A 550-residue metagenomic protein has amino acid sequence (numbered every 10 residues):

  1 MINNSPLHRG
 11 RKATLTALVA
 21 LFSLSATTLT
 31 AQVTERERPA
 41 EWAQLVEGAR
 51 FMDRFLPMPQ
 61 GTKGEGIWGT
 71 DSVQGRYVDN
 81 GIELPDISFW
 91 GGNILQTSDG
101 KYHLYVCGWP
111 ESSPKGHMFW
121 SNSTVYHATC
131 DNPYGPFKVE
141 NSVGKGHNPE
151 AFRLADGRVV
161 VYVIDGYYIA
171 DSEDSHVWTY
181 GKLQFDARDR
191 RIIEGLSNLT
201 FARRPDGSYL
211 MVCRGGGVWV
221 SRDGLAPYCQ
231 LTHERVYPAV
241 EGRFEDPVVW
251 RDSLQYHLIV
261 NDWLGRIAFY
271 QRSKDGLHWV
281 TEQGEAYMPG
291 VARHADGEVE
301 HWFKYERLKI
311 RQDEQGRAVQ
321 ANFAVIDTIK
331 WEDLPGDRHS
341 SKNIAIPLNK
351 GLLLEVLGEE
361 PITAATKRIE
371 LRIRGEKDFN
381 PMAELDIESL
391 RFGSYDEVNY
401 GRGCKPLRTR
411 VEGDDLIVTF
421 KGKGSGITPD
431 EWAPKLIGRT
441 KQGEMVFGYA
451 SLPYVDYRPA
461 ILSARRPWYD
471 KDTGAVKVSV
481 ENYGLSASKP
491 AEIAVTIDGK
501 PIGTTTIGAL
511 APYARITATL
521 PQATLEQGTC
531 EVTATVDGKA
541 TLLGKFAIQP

Functional and structural regions predicted by a protein language model:
M1-Q32: Bacterial Sec-dependent N-terminal signal peptides
Q32-E355: Carbohydrate-active catalytic/glycan-binding domains of CAZyme proteins, especially the secreted or lumenal ectodomains
P361-T366, P467-T473: Short, solvent-exposed loop/linker segments at the N-terminal edge of repeated beta-sheet extracellular domains
R410-K421, P512-T519: Aromatic sugar-binding surface patches on proteins that engage polysaccharides or sugar-phosphate polymers
K423-D430, A523-G528: Surface-exposed, short loops/turns at beta-strand junctions within beta-sandwich domains
V480-L485: Asparagine-centered strand-capping/turn motif at beta-strand->loop junctions
K500-Q527: Intrinsically disordered, low-complexity Pro/Gly/Ser/Thr-rich segments with frequent PxxP/GP/PP motifs and embedded
T524-P550: Terminal connector regions
